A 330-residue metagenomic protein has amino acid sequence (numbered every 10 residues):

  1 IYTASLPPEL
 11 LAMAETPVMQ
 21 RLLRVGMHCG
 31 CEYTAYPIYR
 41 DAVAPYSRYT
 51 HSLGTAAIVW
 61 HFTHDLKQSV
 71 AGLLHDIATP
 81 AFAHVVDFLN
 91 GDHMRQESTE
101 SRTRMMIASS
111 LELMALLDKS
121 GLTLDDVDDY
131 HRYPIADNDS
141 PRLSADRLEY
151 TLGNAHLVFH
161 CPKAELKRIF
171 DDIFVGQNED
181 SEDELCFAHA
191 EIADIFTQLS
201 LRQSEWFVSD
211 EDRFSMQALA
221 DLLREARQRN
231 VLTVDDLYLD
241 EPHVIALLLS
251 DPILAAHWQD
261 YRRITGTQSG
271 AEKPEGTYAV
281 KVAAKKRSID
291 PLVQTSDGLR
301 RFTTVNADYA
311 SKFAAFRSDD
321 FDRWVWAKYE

Functional and structural regions predicted by a protein language model:
I1-K67, A81, V85-E330: Histidine-centered, transition-metal-coordinating active-site segments
Q68-D76: Short alpha-helical catalytic segment bearing the HExxH-like zincin motif of zinc-dependent metalloproteases
